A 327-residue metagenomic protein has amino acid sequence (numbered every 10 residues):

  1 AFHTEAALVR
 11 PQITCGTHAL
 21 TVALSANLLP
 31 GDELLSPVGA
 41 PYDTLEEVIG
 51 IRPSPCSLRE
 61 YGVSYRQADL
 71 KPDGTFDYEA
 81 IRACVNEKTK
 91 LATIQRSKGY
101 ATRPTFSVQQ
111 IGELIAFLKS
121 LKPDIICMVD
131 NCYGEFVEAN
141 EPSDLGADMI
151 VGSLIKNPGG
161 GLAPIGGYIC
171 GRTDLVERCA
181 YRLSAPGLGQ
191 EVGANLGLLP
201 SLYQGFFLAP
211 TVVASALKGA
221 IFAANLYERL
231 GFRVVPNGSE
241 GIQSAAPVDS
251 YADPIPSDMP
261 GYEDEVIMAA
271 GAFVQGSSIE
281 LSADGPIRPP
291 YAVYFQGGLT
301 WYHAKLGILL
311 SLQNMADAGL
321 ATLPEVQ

Functional and structural regions predicted by a protein language model:
A1-L8: Active-site-flanking structural segment that lines cofactor/substrate pockets
H3, G16, Y42-D43, G160 (+7 more regions): Glycine-centered flexibility motif
A6, T14-K218, A224-V235, H303-Q327: Conserved PLP-enzyme active-site core in the AAT-like
P11: Sequence-specific dsDNA recognition surfaces
A116, D264-Q327: PLP-dependent enzyme catalytic core of the Aspartate aminotransferase-like
P236-A270: Conserved PLP-binding catalytic core of the aspartate aminotransferase-like
